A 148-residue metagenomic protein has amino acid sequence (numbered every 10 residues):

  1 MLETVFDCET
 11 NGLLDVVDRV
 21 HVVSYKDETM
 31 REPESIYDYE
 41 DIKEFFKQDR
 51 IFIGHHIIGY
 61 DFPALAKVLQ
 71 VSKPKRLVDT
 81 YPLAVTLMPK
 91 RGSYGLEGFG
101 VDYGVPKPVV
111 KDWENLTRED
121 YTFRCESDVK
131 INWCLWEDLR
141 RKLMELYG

Functional and structural regions predicted by a protein language model:
M1-K90: Conserved RNase H-like, two-metal-ion catalytic cores of nucleic-acid enzymes
D38, G100, E145-G148: Short alpha-helical "patches" and their helix-cap loops
E40, G59, K90-S93, F123-W133: Conserved structured core elements
A66, L77-V101, P108, W133 (+1 more regions): Charged catalytic and DNA/RNA-contacting regions of genome-maintenance and nucleic-acid-processing enzymes
P74, E114-G148: Mixed-charge, glycine-rich, non-catalytic linkers/tails in nucleic-acid processing enzymes
G98-D120: A short, charged helix-loop
